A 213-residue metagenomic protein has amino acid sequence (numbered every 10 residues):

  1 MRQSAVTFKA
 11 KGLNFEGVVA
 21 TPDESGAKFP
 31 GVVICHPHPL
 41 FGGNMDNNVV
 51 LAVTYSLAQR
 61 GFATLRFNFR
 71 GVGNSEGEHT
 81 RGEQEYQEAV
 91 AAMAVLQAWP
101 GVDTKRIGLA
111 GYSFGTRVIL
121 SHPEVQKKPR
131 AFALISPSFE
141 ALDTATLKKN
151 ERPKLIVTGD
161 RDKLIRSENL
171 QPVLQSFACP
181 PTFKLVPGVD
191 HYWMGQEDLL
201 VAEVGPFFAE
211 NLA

Functional and structural regions predicted by a protein language model:
F8-W99: Serine-hydrolase catalytic machinery in alpha/beta-hydrolase-like enzymes
G77, V189-V201: Catalytic histidine-centered segment of alpha/beta-hydrolase-like enzymes
A89-R152: Primarily recognizes the serine-hydrolase "nucleophile elbow" in alpha/beta-hydrolase and SGNH/GDSL folds
N150-E151, L155-T158, D162: Short beta-strand/loop motif that positions the catalytic acidic residue of the alpha/beta-hydrolase fold
R152, R166-L174: Short alpha-helix in the alpha/beta-hydrolase fold that links the catalytic acid
D160-I165, H191-Y192: Acidic catalytic loop of the alpha/beta-hydrolase fold
S176-Y192: Catalytic histidine neighborhood in serine/cysteine hydrolases with alpha/beta-hydrolase-type architecture
E197-A213: Catalytic active-site module of serine/aspartate enzymes centered on a nucleophile-bearing elbow/loop
